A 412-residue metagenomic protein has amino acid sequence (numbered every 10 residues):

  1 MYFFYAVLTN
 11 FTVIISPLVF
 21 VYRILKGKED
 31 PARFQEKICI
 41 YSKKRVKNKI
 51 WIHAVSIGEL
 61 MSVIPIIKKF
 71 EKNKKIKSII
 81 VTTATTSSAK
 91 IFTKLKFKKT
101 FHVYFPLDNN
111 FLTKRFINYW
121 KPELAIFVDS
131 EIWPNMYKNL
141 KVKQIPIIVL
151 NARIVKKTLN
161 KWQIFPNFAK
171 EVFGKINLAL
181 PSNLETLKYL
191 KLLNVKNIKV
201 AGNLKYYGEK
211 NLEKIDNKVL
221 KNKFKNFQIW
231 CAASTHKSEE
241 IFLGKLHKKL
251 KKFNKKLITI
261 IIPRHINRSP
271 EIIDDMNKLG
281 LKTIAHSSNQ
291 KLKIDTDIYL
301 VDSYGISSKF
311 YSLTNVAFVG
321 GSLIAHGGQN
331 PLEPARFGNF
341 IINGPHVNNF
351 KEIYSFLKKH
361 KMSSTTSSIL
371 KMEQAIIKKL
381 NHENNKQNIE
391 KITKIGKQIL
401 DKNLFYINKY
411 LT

Functional and structural regions predicted by a protein language model:
M1-L8, T12-I15, V19-Y22: Membrane-interacting alpha-helical segments
P17-I215, T235-K237, L250-N254, R264-H265: Active-site and donor-binding regions of nucleotide-sugar-utilizing enzymes
V46-W51, K223-W230, E240-I241, K256-I258: Charged active-site motifs of nucleotide-sugar-dependent glycosyltransferases
K69, K75, V81-A84, A89 (+1 more regions): Donor-nucleotide binding loops and adjacent catalytic segments primarily of GT-B fold Leloir glycosyltransferases
L112-Y119, K291-D297, G305-N315, R336: Short acidic alpha-helix that forms the nucleotide-activated donor recognition element in Leloir-type transferases
I145-I147, T283, I341: Hydrophobic beta-strand scaffold residues
I176, L192, S307, S312-H382 (+1 more regions): Catalytic binding pocket for nucleotide-activated donors in carbohydrate/polymer assembly enzymes
I395-T412: C-terminal alpha-helical cap of glycosyltransferases
